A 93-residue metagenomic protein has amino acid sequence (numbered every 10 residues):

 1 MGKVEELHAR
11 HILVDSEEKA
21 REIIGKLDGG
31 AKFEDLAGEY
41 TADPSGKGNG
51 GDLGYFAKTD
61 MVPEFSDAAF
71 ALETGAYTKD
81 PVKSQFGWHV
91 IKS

Functional and structural regions predicted by a protein language model:
M1-H11, E39-Y40, E64-S93: Proteostasis/folding factors centered on peptidyl-prolyl cis-trans isomerases
K3, H11-V14, L27, F56: Short N-terminal micro-motifs specific to bacterial/archaeal maturation and metal-cluster initiation sites
E5-L7, E18, K47: Short glycine-enriched loop/turn motifs at secondary-structure junctions
A9, E22-I23, Y55, E73: Residues at structural and domain junctions
I12-K19, A42-D43, K58-M61, S93: Solvent-exposed coil/turn segments that connect beta secondary-structure elements in extracytoplasmic/periplasmic
V14-E18, D35-L36, G75: Short, amphipathic alpha-helical interaction segments embedded in low-complexity terminal/linker regions of eukaryotic
K19-K26, A68, L72: Solvent-exposed, amphipathic alpha-helical segments
I23-E64: Peptidyl-prolyl cis-trans isomerase
